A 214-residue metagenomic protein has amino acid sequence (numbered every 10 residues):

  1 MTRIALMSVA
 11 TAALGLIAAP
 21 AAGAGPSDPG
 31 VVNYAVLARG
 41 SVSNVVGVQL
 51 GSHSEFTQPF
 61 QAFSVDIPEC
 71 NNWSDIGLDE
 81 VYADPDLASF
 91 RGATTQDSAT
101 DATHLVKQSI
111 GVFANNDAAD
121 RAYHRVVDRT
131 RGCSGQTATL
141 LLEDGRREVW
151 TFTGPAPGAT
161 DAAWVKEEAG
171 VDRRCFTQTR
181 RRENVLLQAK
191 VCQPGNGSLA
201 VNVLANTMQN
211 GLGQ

Functional and structural regions predicted by a protein language model:
M1-A24: Secretory targeting and sorting signals
A24-T95: N-terminal "mature-domain start" segment
Q49-F60, D128-R173: Short Gly/Thr-rich strand-loop-strand
F90-S98, R174-R182: Short, surface-exposed beta-strand/loop micro-motifs that present aromatic residues
G92-Y123: A short acidic-to-branched-hydrophobic micro-motif
H104-K107, V171-T177: Short, surface-exposed coil-to-beta transition loops
V106-S109, R180-Q193: Short, well-ordered beta-strand elements
K190-Q214: Surface-exposed amphipathic alpha-helical segments
